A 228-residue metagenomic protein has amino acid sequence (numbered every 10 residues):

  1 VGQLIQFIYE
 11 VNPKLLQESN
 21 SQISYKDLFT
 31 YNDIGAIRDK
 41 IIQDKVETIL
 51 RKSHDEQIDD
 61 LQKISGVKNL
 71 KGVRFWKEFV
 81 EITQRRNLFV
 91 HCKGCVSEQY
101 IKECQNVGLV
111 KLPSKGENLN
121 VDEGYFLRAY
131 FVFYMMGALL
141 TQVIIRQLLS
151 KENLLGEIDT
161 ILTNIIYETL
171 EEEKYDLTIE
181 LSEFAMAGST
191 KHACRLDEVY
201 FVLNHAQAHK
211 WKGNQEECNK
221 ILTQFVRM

Functional and structural regions predicted by a protein language model:
V1-F79, R85, E98, K102-E103 (+1 more regions): Helix-loop junctions and short alpha-helical segments
Q84-C92: Alpha-helical scaffold segments in carbohydrate-active enzymes
C92-M228: Polyanionic, low-complexity intrinsically disordered segments
